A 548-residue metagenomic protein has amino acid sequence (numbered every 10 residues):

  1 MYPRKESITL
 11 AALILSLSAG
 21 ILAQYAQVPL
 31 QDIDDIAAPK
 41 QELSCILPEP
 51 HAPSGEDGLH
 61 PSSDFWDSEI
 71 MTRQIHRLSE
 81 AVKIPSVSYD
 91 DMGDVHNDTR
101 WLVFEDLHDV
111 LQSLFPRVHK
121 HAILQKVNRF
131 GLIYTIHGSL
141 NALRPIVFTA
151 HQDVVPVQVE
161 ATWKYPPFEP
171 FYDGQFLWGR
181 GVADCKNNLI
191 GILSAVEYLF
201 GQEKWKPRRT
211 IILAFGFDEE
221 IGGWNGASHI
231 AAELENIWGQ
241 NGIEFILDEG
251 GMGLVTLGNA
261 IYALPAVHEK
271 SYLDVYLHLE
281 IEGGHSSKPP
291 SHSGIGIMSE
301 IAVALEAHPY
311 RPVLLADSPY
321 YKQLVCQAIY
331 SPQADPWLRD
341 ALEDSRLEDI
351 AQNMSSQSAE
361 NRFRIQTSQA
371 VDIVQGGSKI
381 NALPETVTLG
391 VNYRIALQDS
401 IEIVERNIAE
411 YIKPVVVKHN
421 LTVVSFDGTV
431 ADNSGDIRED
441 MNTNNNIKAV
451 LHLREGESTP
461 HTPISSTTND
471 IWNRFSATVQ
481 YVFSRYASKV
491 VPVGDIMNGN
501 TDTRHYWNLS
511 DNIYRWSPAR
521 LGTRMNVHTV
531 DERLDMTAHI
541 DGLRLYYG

Functional and structural regions predicted by a protein language model:
M1-A12: N-terminal Sec-pathway targeting helices
Y2, G20-R180, L199-R209: Acidic/His- and Gly-rich active-site-bordering loop/insert found across diverse amide/peptide-bond hydrolases
A11-I21: Hydrophobic membrane-insertion alpha-helices, especially the h-region of bacterial N-terminal signal peptides
R129, Y165, R208, G242 (+4 more regions): Short, solvent-exposed loop/turn segments at the edges of secondary structure
N141, V255, L314-Q375, E385 (+2 more regions): An extended, acidic, His-containing surface patch that forms the Zn2+-binding/catalytic region of metallohydrolases
F176, G181-L264: Acidic/histidine-rich catalytic neighborhood of metal-dependent amide-processing enzymes
W224-A232, S287-P312: A short core secondary-structure module
H268, P289-S291, R362, S378-E385 (+1 more regions): Short, solvent-exposed beta-strand/turn "edge" segments of beta-rich domains on protein surfaces
